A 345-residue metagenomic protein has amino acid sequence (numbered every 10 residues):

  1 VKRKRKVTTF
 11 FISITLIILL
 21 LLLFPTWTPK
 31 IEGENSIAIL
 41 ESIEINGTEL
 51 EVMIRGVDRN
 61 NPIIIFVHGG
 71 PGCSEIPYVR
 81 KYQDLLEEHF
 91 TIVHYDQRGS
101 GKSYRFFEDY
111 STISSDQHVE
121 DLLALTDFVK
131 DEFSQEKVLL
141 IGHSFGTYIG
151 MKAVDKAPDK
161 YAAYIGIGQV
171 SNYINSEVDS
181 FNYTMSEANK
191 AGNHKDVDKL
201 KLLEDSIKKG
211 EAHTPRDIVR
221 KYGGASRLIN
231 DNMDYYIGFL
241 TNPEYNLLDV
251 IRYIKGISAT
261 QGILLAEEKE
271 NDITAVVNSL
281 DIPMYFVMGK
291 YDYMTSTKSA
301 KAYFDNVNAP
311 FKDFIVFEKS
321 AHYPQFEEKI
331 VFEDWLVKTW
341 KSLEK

Functional and structural regions predicted by a protein language model:
S74-Q83: The serine-hydrolase catalytic nucleophile loop
L86-R105: Conserved alpha/beta-hydrolase
Q117-K137: Conserved acidic catalytic loop of the alpha/beta-hydrolase fold
Q135-V178: Conserved hydrolase catalytic core segment
Y161-S206: A catalytic-pocket lid/entrance helix-loop region that shapes and gates access to the active site across common
H194-A275, I282: Alpha/beta-hydrolase
L280, F286-M288, D292: Short beta-strand/loop motif that positions the catalytic acidic residue of the alpha/beta-hydrolase fold
S320-K329, E333: Catalytic histidine-centered segment of alpha/beta-hydrolase-like enzymes
